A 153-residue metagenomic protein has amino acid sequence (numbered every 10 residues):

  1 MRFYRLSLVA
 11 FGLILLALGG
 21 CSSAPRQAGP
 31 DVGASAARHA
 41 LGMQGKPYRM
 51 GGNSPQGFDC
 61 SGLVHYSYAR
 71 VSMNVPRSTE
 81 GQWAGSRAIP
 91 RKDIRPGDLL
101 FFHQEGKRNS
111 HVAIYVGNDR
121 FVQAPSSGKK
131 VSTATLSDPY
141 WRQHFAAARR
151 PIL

Functional and structural regions predicted by a protein language model:
M1-F11: Bacterial N-terminal signal peptides that target proteins for export
L16-G20: C-terminal motif of bacterial Sec signal peptides marking the signal peptidase cleavage site
S22-H39, K46, M73, R87-I89 (+3 more regions): Aromatic- and glycine-rich peptidoglycan recognition patches
P47-P96: Catalytic cysteine-centered active-site loop
N53, E105-G106: Short beta->alpha junction loops/turns
D59, S110-H111: Short loop/turn microsegments at loop-to-beta-strand junctions
